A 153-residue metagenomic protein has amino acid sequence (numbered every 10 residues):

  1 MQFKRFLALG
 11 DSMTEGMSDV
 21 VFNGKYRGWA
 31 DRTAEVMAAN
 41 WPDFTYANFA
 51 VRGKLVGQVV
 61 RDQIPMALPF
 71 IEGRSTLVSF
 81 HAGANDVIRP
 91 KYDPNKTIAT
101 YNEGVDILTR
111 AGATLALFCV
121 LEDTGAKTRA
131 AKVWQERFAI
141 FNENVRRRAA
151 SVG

Functional and structural regions predicted by a protein language model:
M1-R52, P65-R74: Serine-esterase "nucleophile elbow" of acetyl-processing enzymes
K25-G28, G57-Q58, E136: A short linear-motif detector with a strong N-terminal bias
W41, D62-G153: Alpha-helical cap/lid subdomain in secreted, periplasmic, or secretory-pathway luminal O-acyl-processing enzymes
Y46, G57, K127-T128: Generic signal for short, ordered secondary-structure residues within or immediately flanking folded domains
V51-V56, N85-D86: Active-site neighborhood of divalent metal-dependent phosphoester/pyrophosphate hydrolases
K54-I64: Structural motif
